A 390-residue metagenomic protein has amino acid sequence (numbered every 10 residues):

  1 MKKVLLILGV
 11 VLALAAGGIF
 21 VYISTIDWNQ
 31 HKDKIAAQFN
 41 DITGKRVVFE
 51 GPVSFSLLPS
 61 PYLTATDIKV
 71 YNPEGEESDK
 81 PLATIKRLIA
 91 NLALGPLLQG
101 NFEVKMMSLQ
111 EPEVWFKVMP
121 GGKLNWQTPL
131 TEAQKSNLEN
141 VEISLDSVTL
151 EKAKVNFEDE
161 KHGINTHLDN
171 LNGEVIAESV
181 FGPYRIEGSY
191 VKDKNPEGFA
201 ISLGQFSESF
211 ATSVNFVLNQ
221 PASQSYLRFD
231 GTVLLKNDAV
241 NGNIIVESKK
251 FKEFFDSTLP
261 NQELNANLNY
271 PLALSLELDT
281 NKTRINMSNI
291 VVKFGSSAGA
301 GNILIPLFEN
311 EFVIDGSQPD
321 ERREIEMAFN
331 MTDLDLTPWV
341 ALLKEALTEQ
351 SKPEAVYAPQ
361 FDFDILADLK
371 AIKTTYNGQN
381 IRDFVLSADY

Functional and structural regions predicted by a protein language model:
M1-G44: N-terminal type II signal-anchor transmembrane helix that functions as the membrane-insertion/stop-transfer segment
D41-D67: Short extracytoplasmic
K45, Y62, T66-A177, F181 (+4 more regions): Secondary-structure transition motifs
E111, K192, Q205, S248-K250 (+4 more regions): Transmembrane beta-strands of outer-membrane beta-barrel pores
P112, P129-V240, Y357-Y390: Elongated, acidic membrane-bridging lipid-handling scaffolds and related periplasm/extracellular "bridge/tunnel" systems
T258-T280, D368: Short, flexible domain-boundary/linker segments around small modular repeats
K282-P319: Repeat-solenoid scaffold signature
